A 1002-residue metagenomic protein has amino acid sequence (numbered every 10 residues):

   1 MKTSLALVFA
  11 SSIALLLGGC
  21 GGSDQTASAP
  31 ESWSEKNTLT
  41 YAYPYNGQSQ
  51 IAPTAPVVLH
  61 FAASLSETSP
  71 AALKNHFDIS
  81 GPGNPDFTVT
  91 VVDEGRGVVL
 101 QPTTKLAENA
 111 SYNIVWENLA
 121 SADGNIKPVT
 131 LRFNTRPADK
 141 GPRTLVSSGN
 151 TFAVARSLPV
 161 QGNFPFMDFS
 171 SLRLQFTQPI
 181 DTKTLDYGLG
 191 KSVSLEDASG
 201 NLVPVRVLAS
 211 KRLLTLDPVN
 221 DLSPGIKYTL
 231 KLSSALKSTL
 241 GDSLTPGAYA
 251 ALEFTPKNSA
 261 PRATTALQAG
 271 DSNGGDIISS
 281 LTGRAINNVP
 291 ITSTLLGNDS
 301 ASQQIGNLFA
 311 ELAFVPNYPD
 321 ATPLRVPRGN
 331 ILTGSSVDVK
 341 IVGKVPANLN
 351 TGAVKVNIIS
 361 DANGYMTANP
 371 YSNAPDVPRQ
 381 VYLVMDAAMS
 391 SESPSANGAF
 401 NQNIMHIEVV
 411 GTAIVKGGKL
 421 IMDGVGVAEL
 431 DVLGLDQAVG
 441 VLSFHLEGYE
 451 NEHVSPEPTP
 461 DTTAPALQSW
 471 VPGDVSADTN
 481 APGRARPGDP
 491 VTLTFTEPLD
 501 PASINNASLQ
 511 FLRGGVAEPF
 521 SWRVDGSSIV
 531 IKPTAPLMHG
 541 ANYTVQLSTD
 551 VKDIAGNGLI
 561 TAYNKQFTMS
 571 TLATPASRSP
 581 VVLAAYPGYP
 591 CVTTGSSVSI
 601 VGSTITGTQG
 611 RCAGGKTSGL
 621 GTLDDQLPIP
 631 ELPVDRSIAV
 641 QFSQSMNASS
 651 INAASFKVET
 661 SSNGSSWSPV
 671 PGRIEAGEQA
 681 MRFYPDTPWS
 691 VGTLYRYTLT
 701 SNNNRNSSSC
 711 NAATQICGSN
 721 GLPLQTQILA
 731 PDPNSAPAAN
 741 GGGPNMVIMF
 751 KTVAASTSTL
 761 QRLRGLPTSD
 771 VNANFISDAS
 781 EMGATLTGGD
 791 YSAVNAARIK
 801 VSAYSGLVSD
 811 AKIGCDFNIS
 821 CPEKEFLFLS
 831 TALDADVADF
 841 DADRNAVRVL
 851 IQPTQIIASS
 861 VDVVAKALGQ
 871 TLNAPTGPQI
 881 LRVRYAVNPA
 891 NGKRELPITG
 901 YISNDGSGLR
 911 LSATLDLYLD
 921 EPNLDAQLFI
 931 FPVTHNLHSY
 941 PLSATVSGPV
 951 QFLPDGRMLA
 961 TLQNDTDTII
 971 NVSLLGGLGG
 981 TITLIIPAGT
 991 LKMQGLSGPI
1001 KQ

Functional and structural regions predicted by a protein language model:
M1-L7: Bacterial N-terminal signal peptides that target proteins for export
L16-G19: C-terminal motif of bacterial Sec signal peptides marking the signal peptidase cleavage site
G21-H76, E108-S111, E117-N118, K127-S192 (+6 more regions): N-terminal non-catalytic regions of secreted/periplasmic and cell-surface proteins
F61, A110-L119, F176, I226-L232 (+7 more regions): Short beta-strand segments enriched for Tyr within beta-sheet-rich domains, predominantly fibronectin type III
E94-L100, S210-L216, D525-I531, G677-F683 (+1 more regions): Aromatic sugar-binding surface patches on proteins that engage polysaccharides or sugar-phosphate polymers
T104-A110, N220-I226, A535-A541, T687-T693: Surface-exposed, short loops/turns at beta-strand junctions within beta-sandwich domains
S121-T130, S238-A251, P394-A399, L433-G440 (+4 more regions): Beta-sandwich strand segments
K183, T245, K257-P472, C591 (+3 more regions): Extracytosolic secretory-pathway proteins
